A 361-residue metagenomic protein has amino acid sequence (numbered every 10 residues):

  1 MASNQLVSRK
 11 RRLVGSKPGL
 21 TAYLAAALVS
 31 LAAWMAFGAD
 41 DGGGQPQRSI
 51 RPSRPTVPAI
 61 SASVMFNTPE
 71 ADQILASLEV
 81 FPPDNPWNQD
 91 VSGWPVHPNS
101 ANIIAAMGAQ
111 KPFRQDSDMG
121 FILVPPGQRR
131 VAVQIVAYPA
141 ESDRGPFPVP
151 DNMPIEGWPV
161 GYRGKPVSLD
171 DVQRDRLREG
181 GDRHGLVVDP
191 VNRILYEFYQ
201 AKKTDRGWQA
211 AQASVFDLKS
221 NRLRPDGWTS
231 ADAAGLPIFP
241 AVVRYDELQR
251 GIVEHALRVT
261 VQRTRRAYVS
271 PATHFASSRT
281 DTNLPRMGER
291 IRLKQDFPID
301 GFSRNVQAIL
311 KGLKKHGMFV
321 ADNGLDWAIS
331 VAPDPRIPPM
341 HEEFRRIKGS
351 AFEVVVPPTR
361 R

Functional and structural regions predicted by a protein language model:
M1-G15: N-terminal secretory signal peptides that target proteins for export/translocation
A2, T21-A22: Ala/Thr-enriched low-complexity intrinsically disordered regions
G15-T21: Membrane interfacial helix-start segments of signal peptides and signal-anchor transmembrane helices
P18, M35-A36, H184: A subset of signal/propeptide-processing and intrinsically disordered low-complexity segments in secreted/extracellular
Y23-A33: Bacterial N-terminal signal peptides
L31-Q45: Bacterial Sec-dependent signal peptides at the C-terminal "C-region" and cleavage site
D41-R361: Short, surface-exposed polybasic-aromatic patches that bind anionic ligands, especially phosphate groups
